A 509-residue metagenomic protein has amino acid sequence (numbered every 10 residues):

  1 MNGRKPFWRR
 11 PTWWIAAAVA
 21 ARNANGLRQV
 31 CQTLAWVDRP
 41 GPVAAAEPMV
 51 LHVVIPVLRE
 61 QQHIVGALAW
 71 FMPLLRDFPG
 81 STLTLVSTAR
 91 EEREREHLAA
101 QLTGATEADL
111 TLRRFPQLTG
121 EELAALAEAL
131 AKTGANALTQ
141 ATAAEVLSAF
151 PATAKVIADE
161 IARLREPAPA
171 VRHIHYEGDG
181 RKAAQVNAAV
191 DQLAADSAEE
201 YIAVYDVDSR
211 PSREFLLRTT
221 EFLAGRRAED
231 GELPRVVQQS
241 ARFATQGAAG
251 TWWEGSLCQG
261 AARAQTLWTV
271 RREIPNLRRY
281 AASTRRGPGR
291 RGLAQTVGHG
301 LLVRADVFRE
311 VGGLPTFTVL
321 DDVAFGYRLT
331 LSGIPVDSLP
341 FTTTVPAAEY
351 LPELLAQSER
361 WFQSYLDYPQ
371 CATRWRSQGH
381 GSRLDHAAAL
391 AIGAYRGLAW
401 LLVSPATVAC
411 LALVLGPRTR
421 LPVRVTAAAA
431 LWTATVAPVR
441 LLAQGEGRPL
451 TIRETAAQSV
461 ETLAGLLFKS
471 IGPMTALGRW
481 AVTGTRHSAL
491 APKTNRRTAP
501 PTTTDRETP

Functional and structural regions predicted by a protein language model:
G3-Q62, G66-A69, E128, K132: N-proximal low-complexity "stem/linker" segments adjacent to membrane-targeting elements
V43-A45, A394-R486: Membrane-embedded multi-pass helical conduit in multi-pass membrane proteins, especially envelope-biosynthetic
M49-V54, T82-T84, A324: Cell-envelope/extracellular polymer assembly enzymes that use nucleotide-activated donors
A69-G80, A89-E92: Short, acidic, metal-binding catalytic loop of nucleotide-sugar glycosyltransferases
E96-A198: Active-site-proximal specificity loops/subdomain of glycosyltransferases
R181-L193, R213, R218-V311, T316-T318 (+2 more regions): Long helical/loop segments within the catalytic core of UDP-sugar-dependent glycosyltransferases, especially the large
A198-R210: Short beta-strand-to-loop acidic/aromatic patch adjacent to the donor-nucleotide binding site
F317, G326-T344: Catalytic donor-sugar/metal-binding loop of nucleotide-sugar-dependent glycosyltransferases
